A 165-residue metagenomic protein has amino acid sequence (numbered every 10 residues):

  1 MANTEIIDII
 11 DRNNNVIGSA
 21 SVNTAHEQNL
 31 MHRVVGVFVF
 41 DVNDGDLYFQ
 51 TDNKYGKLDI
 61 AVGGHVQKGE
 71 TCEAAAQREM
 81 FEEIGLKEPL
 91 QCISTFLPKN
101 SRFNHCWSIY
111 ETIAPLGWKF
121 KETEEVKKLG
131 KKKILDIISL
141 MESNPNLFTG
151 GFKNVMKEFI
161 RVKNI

Functional and structural regions predicted by a protein language model:
A2-G36, F40-D44: Acidic, metal-coordinating catalytic segment for phosphate/diphosphate chemistry, firing primarily on the Nudix
N23, G56-L58, V62, S94-L97 (+2 more regions): Nudix hydrolase/Nudix homology domain
M31-F40, K68-G69, S139-K153: Short, surface-exposed secondary-structure junctions/capping segments
R33, L90, N104-C106: Residues at beta-strand starts and edge strands
V34-G64: A glycine-rich, hydrophobic loop/mini-helix early in the fold
Y48-F49, I60-I93: The catalytic Nudix box helix
